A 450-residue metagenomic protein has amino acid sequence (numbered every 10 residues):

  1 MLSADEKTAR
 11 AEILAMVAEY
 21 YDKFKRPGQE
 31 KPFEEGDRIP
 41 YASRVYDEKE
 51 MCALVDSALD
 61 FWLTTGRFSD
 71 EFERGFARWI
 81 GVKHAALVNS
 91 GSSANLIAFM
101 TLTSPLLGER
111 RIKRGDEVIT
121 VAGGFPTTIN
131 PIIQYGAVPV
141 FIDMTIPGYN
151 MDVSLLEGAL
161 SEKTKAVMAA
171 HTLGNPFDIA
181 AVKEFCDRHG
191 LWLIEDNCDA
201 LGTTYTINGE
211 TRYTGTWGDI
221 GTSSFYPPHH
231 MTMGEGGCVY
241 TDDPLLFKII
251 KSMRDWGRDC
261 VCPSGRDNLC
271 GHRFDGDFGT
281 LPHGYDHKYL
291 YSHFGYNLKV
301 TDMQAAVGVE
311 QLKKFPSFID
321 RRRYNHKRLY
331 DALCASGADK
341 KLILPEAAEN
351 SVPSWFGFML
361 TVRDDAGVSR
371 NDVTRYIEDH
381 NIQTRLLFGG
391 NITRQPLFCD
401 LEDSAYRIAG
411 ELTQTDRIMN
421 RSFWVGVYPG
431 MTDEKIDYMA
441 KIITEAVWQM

Functional and structural regions predicted by a protein language model:
M1-L63, S292, G426: N-terminal "arm"/small-domain region of PLP-dependent enzymes with the aminotransferase-like
Y21-F24, G28-Q29, S104-T204: PLP-dependent aminotransferase-like
K23, Q29, D70-R74, V82-A85 (+6 more regions): PLP-dependent aminotransferase class I/II
R67-E117, N130-Y135, F141: Phosphate-binding glycine-rich loop
A86, I119, V140, L193-I194 (+3 more regions): Structural detector of well-ordered beta-strand residues that form the stable sheet scaffold of enzyme domains
E195-M233, K248, K288-L290: Conserved active-site segment immediately N-terminal to the catalytic lysine that forms the internal aldimine
T216-V261, D302: Active-site PLP attachment segment
